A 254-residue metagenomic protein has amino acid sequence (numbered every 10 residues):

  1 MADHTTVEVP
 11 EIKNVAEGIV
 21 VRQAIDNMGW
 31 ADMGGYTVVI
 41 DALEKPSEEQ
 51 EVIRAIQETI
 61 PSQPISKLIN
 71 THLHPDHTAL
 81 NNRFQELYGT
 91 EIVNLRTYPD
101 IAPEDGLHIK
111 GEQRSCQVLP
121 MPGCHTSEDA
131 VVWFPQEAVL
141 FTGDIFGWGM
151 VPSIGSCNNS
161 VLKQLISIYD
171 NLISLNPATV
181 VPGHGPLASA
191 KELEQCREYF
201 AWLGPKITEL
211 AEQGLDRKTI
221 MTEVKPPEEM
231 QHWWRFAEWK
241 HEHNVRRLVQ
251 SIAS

Functional and structural regions predicted by a protein language model:
A2, S174-N176, L187-S254: Accessory terminal helices/loops
E11-A55, V132-T142: Conserved beta-strand hairpin/beta-sheet module of binuclear metal-dependent hydrolase folds, prominently
N14-V21, G106, R114-Q117: Short, hydrophobic/aromatic-rich segments at coil-to-beta transitions
G18, A31, D41, I56 (+9 more regions): Divalent metal-coordination and catalytic microenvironments
G35-Y36, S47-I92: Active-site metal-binding motif and surrounding structural segment of the metallo-beta-lactamase
T37, E44-P46, S115, P122-C124 (+1 more regions): Metallo-beta-lactamase
I40-L43, P64-H74, V93-T97, M121 (+4 more regions): Active-site neighborhood of phospho(di)ester-bond hydrolases with catalytic His/Asp-centered motifs
V93-G111, W133: Acidic, metal/ion-coordinating pockets
